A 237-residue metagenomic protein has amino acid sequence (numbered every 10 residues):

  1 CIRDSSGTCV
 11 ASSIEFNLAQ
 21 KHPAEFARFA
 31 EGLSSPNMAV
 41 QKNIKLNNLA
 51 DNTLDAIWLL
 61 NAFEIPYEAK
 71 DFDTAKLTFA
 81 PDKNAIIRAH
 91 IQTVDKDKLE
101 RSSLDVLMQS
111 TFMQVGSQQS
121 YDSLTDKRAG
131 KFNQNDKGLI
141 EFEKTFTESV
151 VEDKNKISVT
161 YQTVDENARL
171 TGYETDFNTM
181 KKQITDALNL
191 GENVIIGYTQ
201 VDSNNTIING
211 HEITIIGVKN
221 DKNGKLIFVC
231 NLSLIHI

Functional and structural regions predicted by a protein language model:
C1-D4, I235-I237: Conserved small/polar residues in nucleotide/adenosyl-binding loops
R3-K127, I195: Active-site nucleophile-adjacent alpha helix/oxyanion-hole segment immediately C-terminal to the catalytic cysteine
E15, S149, Q162, A168 (+1 more regions): Noncatalytic, solvent-exposed loop/strand surfaces of beta-propeller-type extracellular/periplasmic domains
T145, V150-V151, N209-H211, L226-I227 (+1 more regions): Extended accessory and catalytic-adjacent subdomains in large enzymes
E148-S158, G217-K225: Structural alpha-beta junctions
E166-V229: Active-site-adjacent substructure of cysteine-protease-like catalytic cores
